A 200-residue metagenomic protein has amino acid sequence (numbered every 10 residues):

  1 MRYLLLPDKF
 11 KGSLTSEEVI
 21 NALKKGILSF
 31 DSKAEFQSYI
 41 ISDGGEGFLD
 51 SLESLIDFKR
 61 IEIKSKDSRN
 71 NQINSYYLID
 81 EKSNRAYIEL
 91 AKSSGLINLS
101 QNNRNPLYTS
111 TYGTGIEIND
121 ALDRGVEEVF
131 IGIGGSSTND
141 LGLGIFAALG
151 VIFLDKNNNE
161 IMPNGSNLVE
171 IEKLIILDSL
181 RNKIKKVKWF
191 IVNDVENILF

Functional and structural regions predicted by a protein language model:
M1-L4: Extreme N-terminal starter segment of soluble prokaryotic enzymes
K9-S13, E17, S42-G44, I133-L141 (+1 more regions): Gly/Ser/Thr-rich loops at beta-strand to alpha-helix junctions that form or flank small-molecule/cofactor-binding
S13-E18, G26-F30: An N-terminal, well-structured beta->alpha segment
S16, L49-D50, L141-I145, F200: Short acidic, glycine/serine/threonine-rich loops at helix termini
K25-N98, W189-N197: Glycine-rich nucleotide/cofactor/substrate-binding loop typically near the N-terminus or early in the first domain
L28-K33, E53-D57, N119-D123, G150-L154 (+2 more regions): Generic secondary-structure signature for well-ordered alpha-helical cores
Q72-T138: Anion-binding (especially nucleotide phosphate/pyrophosphate-binding) glycine-rich loop and adjoining beta-alpha core
T109-Y112, I116-N119, D123-G132, S137-K188: Glycine/threonine-rich beta-strand-loop-alpha-helix active-site module that forms ligand/phosphate-binding
